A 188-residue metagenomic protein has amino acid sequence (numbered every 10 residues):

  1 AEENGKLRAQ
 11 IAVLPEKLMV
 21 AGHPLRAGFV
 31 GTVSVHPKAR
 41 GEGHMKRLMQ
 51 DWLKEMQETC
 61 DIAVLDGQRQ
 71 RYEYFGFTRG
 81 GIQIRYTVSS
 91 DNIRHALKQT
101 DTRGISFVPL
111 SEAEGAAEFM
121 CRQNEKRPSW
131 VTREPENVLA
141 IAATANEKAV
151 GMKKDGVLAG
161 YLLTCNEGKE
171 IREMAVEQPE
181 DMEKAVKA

Functional and structural regions predicted by a protein language model:
A1-Q10, M45, C121, P135 (+1 more regions): Catalytic cores of nucleotide-enabled group-transfer and carboxylate-activating enzymes in metabolic and assembly-line
K6-E16, A27-F29, S34, G151 (+2 more regions): Conserved beta-strand in the GNAT
E16-L18, K38, Q70-Y72: Short coil/turn motifs at secondary-structure junctions
T32-V35, G41-E55, P179-A188: Conserved acetyl-CoA-binding loop-helix of GNAT-fold acetyltransferases
E58-D61, G67-Y86: Conserved active-site alpha-helix within GNAT-family acetyltransferase domains
Q83-A188: Amide-forming acyltransferase catalytic core, primarily the GNAT-like/NAT-type and related acyltransferase folds
